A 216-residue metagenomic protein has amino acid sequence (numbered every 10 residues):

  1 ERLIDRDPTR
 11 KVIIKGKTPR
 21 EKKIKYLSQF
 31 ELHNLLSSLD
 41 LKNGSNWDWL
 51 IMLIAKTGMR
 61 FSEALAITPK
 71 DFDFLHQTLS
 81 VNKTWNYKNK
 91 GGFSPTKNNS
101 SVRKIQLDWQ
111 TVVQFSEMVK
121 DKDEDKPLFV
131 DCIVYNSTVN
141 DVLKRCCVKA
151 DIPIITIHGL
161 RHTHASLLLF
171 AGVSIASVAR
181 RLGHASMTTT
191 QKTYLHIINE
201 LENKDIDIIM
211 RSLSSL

Functional and structural regions predicted by a protein language model:
E1-R10, F74-S80, E117-K122: Proline-centered turn/helix-capping motifs that create local helix->coil transitions or kinks
I4-I67, L75: Basic, Lys/Arg- and aromatic-enriched nucleic-acid-binding interface segment
I14-G16, A66-E117: Conserved tyrosine-mediated DNA breakage-rejoining catalytic core shared by Y-recombinases
T18, Y26, W85, V112 (+1 more regions): Catalytic-site neighborhood detector that most strongly recognizes the C-terminal catalytic loop/helix of tyrosine
F30, T84, D108-I152: Active-site/catalytic core of tyrosine-dependent DNA strand-transfer enzymes
L35-S38, K90-P95, K192, H196-L216: DNA/chromatin major-groove-contacting recognition/catalytic segments
N46-D48, C132-N136, P153-G172: Short basic/aromatic active-site micro-motif
M52, K56-E63, V142-C147, R161-A185 (+3 more regions): C-terminal catalytic core of tyrosine-transesterase DNA break-rejoin enzymes
